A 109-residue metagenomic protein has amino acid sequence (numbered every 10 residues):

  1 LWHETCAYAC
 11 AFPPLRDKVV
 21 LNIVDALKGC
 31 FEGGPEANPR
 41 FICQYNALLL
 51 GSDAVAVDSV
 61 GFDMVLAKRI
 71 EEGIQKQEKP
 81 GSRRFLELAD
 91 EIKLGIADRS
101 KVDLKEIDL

Functional and structural regions predicted by a protein language model:
L1-L109: Extended, low-polarity segments enriched in aliphatic/aromatic residues
